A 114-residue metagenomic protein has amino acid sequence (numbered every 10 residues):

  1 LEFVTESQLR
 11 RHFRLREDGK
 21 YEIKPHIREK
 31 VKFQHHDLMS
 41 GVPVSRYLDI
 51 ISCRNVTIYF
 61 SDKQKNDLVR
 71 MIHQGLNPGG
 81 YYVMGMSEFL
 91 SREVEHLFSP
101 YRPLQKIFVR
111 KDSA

Functional and structural regions predicted by a protein language model:
L1-S52, V56-F60, Q64, F89-L90 (+2 more regions): Extended basic-aromatic, gly/pro-enriched interface segments that bind polyanionic ligands
N66-P78: A short glycine-rich, Lys/Arg-flanked "PGG" loop and its adjoining helix->strand segment in the class I
P78-M86: Conserved beta-strand signature within the Rossmann-like core of class I S-adenosyl-L-methionine
P103-I107: Short hydrophobic/aromatic beta-strand or adjacent loop that forms the aromatic wall/cage of a ligand/substrate-binding
